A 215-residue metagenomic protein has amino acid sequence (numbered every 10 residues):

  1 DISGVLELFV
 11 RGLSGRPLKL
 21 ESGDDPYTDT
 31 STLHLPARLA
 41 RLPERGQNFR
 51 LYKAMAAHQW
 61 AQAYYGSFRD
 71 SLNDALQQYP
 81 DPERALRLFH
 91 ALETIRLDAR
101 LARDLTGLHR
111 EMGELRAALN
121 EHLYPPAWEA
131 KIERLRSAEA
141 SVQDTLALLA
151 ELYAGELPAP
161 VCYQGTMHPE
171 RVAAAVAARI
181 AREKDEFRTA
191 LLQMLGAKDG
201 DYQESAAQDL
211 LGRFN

Functional and structural regions predicted by a protein language model:
D1-A181: Basic/hydrophobic alpha-helical interface regions
Q164-G165, P169, D199, Q203 (+1 more regions): Charged, extended alpha-helical/coiled-coil interaction regions used as scaffolds in large eukaryotic complexes
F187-A197: Long, hydrophobic alpha/beta structural blocks
L195-D199, F214-N215: Generic low-complexity, intrinsically disordered sequence content enriched in small uncharged/hydrophobic residues
A206-N215: Segments forming glycine/polar-rich beta-alpha architectures that bind adenosine-containing cofactors
